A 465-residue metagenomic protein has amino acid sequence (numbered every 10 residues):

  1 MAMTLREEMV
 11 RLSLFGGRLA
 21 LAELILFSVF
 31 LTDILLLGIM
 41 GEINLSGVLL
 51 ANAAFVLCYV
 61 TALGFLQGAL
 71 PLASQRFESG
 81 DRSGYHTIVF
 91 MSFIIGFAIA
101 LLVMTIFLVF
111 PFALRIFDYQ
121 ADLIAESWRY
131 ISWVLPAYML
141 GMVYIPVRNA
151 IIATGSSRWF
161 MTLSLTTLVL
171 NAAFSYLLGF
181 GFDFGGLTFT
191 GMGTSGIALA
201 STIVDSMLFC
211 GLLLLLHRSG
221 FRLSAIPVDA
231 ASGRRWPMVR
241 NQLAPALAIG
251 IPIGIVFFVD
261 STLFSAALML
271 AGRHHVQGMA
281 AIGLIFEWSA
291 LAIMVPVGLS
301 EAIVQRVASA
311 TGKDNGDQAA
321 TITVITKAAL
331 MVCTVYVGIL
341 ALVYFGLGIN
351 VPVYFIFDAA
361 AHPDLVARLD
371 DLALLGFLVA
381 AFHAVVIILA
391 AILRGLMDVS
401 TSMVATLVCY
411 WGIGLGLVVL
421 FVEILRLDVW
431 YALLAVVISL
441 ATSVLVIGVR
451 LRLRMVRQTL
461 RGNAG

Functional and structural regions predicted by a protein language model:
M1-A20, A73-M139, G186-G250, V307-V379 (+1 more regions): Short alpha-helical transmembrane segments in multi-pass integral membrane proteins
G17-P71, A137-G141, A244-S309, Y336-A341 (+2 more regions): Transmembrane helix-bundle signature of multi-pass secondary active exporters and lipid flippases
F27, A100, M104, M142 (+10 more regions): Hydrophobic positions within alpha-helical transmembrane segments of bacterial inner-membrane proteins
L31-L35, F112, P146-A150, A172-L177 (+6 more regions): Alpha-helical transmembrane segments of multipass membrane proteins
I39-E42, R76-S79, A153-T154, G181 (+4 more regions): Helix-loop interface residues and adjacent transmembrane-helix termini in multi-pass membrane transporters, primarily
L45-L108, Y144-G155, W159-F160, M279-G348 (+1 more regions): Small-residue-rich hydrophobic transmembrane alpha-helices
L57-V60, N171-S175, L208-L213, L291-M294 (+3 more regions): Hydrophobic transmembrane alpha-helices of multi-pass small-molecule transporters
L66, L70, V134-A153, F160-L168 (+5 more regions): Short runs within selected transmembrane alpha-helices of multi-pass transporters and secretion channels
